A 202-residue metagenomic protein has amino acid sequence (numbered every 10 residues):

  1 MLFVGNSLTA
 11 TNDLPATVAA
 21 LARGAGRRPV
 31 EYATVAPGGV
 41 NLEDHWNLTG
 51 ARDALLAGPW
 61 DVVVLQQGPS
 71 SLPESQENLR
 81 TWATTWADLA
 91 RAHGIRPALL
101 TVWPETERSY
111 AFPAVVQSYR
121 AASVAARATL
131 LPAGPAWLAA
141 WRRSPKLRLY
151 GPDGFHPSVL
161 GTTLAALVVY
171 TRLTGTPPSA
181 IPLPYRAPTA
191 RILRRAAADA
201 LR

Functional and structural regions predicted by a protein language model:
M1-L2, L8-T81, R91: Conserved SGNH/GDSL esterase-like catalytic core that processes O-acyl groups on lipids and polysaccharides
N6, V124, I192-A196: Generic signature of intrinsically disordered, low-complexity, basic-rich segments and short cationic peptides
N6-S7, S158: Ser/Thr-glycine-rich phosphate-binding loops at phosphate-binding pockets of nucleotides, nucleotide cofactors
L8-T11, S109, A187: Generic detection of long, well-ordered alpha-helical segments
A19, R23, Y170, T174 (+1 more regions): A short, amphipathic alpha-helical segment
R52-T163, L167-R172, T176-P182: Alpha-helical cap/lid subdomain in secreted, periplasmic, or secretory-pathway luminal O-acyl-processing enzymes
I181-R202: Long, well-structured alpha-helical subdomains associated with metal-dependent extracellular/ecto-lumenal hydrolases
